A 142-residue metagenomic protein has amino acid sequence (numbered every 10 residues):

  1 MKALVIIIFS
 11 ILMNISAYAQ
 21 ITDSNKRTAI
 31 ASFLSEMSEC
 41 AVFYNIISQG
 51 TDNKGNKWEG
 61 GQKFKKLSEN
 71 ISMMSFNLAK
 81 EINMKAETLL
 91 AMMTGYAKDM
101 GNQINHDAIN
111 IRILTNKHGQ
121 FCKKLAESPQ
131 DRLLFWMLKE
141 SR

Functional and structural regions predicted by a protein language model:
A3-A19: Sec-dependent N-terminal signal peptides
I6, N45-I46, E127: Residue-level marker of positions within ordered structural domains that often coincide with functionally constrained
Y18-R27: Cleaved targeting-peptide boundary
I21, E39, R142: Charged interaction segments
K26-N83: Short N-proximal segments of mature Sec-exported proteins
K63-R142: Compact alpha-helical subdomains of small soluble proteins
